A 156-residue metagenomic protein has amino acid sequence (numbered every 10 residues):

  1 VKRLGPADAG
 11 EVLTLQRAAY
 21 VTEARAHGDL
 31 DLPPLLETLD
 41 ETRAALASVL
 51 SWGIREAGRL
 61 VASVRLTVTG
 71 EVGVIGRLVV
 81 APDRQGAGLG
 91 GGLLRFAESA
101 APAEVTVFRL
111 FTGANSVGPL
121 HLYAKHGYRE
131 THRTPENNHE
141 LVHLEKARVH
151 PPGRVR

Functional and structural regions predicted by a protein language model:
V1-T14: A short beta-loop-alpha structural element at the N-terminal edge of CoA-dependent acyl/N-acetyltransferase catalytic
T14-T42: Conserved GNAT-fold acetyl-CoA-binding loop/helix
L39-G53, V74: A short helix-loop-beta-strand connector motif used in the catalytic cores of GNAT acetyltransferases and, in some
G53, L78-Q85, T112-A114: A short, internal acetyl-CoA/4′-phosphopantetheine-binding micro-motif in the GNAT/acyltransferase core
G53, R59-V68, V74-V79: Conserved beta-strand in the GNAT
I75-G76, G86-L94: Glycine-rich acyl-CoA binding loop
G91-R95, A114-H132, N137-E140: Conserved active-site alpha-helix within GNAT-family acetyltransferase domains
A100-T112: Conserved GNAT acetyl-CoA-binding A-motif
